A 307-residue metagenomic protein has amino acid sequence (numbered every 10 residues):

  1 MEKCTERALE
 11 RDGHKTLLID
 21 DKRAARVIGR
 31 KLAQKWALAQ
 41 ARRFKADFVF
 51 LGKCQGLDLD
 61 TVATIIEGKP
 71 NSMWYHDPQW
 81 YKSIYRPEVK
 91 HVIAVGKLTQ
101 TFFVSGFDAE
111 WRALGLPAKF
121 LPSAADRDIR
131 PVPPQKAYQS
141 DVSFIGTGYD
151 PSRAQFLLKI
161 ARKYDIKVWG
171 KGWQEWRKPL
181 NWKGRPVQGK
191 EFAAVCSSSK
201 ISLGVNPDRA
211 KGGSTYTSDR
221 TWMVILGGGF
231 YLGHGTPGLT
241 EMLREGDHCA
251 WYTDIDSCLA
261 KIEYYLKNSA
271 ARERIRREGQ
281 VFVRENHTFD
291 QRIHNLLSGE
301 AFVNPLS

Functional and structural regions predicted by a protein language model:
M1-A39, R43-K45, L51-T61, K82 (+2 more regions): Nucleotide-sugar donor-binding catalytic core of glycosyltransferases
L9, L266-S298: A charged, aromatic-enriched C-terminal amphipathic alpha-helix characteristic of glycosyltransferases across folds
T64-W80: Active-site proximal beta-strand in glycosyltransferases
V195-S198, K261, Y265: Small beta-barrel nucleic-acid-binding modules, principally OB-folds
L243, I262, R276: Short, flexible helix/strand-to-coil boundary loops that buttress conserved ligand/catalytic motifs in alpha/beta
C249-I255, Y264-S269: Conserved acidic donor-binding segment of nucleotide-sugar-dependent glycosyltransferases
C258: Catalytic phosphate/metal-binding cores of nucleic-acid and nucleotide-processing enzymes, i.e., regions that mediate
E300-S307: Generic C-terminal helix-cap and adjacent flexible tail
